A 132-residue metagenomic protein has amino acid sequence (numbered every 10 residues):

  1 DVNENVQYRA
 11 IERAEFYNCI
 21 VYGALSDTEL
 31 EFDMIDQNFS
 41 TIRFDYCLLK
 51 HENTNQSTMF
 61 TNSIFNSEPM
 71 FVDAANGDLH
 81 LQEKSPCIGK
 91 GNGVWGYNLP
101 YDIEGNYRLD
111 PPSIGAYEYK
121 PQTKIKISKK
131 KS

Functional and structural regions predicted by a protein language model:
D1-H80: Predominantly extracellular beta-rich ligand-binding scaffolds that present long acidic/polar faces for carbohydrate
G77, Q82-S132: Surface beta-loop-beta hairpin patches that serve as ligand-binding interfaces in beta-rich domains
